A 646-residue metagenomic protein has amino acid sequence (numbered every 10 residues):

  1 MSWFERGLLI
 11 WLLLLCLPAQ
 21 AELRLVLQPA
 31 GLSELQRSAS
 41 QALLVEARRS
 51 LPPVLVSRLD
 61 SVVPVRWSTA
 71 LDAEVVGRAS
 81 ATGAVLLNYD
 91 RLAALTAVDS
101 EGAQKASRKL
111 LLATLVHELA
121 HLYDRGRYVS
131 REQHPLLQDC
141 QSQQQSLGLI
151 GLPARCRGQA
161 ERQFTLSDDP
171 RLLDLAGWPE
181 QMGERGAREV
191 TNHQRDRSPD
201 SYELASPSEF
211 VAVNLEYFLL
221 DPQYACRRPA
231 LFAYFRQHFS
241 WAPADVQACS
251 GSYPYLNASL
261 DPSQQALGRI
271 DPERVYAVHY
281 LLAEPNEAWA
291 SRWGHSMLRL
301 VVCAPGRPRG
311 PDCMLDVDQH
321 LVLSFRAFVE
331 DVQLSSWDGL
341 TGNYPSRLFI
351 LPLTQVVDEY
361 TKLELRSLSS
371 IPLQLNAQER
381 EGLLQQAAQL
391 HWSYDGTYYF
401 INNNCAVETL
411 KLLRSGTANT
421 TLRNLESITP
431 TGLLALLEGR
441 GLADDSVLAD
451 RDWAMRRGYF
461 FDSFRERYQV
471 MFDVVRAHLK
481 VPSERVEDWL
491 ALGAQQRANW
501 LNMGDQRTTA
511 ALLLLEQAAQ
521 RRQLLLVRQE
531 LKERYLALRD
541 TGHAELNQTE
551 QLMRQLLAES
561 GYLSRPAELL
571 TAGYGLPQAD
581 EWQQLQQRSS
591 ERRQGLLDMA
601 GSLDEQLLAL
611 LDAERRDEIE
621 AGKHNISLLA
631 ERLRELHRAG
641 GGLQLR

Functional and structural regions predicted by a protein language model:
M1-L8: Bacterial N-terminal signal peptides that target proteins for export
C16-P18: N-terminal signal peptide c-region/cleavage motif recognized by signal peptidases
E22-L95, A154-G158: Auxiliary, metal-adjacent structural segments of Zn-dependent hydrolase domains
P29-S38, L95-L110, R197-Y202, A283-E287 (+2 more regions): Second-shell loop/turn segments in exported
R78-L86, R91-T114, R274-L365, E605: Glycine-rich catalytic cores of cysteine/serine-nucleophile enzymes that process amide/ester linkages in cell-envelope
L95-A103, R125, S130-E203, V213 (+2 more regions): Activation targets extended, charge/polar-rich intrinsically disordered C-terminal tails
K109-V129, A212: Active-site recognition of the HExxH zinc-binding catalytic motif
M182-T191, G268-V275, A290-S291, N376-A387: Active-site-adjacent bridging/hinge elements
